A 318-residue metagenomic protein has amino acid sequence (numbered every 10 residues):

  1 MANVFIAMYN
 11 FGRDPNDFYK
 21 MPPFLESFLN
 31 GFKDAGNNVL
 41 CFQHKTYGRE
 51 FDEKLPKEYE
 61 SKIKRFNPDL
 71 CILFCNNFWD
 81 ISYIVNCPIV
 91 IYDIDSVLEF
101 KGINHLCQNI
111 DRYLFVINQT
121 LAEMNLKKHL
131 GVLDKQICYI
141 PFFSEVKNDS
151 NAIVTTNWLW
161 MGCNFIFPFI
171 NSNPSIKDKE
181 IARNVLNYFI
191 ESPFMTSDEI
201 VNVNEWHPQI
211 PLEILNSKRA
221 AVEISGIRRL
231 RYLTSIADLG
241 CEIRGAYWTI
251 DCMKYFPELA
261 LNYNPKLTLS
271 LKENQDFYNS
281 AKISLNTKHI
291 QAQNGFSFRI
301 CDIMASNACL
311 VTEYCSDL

Functional and structural regions predicted by a protein language model:
A2-F24, K128-Q293, A305, C309-L318: Nucleotide-sugar donor-binding catalytic core of glycosyltransferases
F5-G131, E145-D149, S270-E273, K288 (+1 more regions): Extended catalytic core of nucleotide-activated donor transferases of GT-like folds
S297: Substrate-recognition/cap regions that form aromatic- and gly/pro-loop-enriched pockets for small-molecule ligands
C301-D302: Acidic donor-binding helix in nucleotide-sugar-dependent glycosyltransferases
